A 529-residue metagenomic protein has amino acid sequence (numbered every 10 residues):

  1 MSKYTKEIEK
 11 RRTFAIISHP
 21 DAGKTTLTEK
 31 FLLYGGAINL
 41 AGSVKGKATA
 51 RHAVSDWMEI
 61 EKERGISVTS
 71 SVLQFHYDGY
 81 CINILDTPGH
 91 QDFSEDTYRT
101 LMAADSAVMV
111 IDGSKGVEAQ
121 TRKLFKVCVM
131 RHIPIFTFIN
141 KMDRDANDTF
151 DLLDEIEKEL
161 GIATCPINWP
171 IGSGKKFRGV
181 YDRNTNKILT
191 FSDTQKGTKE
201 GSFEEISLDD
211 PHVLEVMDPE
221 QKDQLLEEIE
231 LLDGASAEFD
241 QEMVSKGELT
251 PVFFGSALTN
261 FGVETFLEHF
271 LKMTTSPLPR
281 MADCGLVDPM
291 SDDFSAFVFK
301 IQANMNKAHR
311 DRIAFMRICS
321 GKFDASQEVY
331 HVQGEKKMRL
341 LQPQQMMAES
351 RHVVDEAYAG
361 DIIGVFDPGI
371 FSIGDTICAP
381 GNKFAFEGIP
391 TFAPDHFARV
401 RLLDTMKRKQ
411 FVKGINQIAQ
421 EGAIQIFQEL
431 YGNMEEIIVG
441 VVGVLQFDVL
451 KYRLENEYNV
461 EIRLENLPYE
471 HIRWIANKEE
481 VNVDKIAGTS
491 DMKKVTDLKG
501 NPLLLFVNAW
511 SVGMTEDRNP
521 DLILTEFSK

Functional and structural regions predicted by a protein language model:
M1-K529: Structural and coupling elements of P-loop NTPases
